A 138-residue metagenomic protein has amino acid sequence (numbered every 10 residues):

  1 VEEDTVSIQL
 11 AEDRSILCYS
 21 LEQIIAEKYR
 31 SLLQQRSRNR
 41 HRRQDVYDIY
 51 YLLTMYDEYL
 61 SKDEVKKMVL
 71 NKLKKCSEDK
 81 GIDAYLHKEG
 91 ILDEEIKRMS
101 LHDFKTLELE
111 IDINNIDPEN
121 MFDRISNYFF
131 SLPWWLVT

Functional and structural regions predicted by a protein language model:
V1-T138: Structured mid-to-C-terminal alpha-helical surface segments
